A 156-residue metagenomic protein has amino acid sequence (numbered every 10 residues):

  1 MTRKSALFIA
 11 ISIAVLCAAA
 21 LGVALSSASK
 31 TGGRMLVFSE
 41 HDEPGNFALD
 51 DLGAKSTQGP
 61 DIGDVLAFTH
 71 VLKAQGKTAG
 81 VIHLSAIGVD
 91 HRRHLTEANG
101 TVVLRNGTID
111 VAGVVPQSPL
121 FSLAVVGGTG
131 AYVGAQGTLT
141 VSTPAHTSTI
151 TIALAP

Functional and structural regions predicted by a protein language model:
T2-P156: Targeting-peptide/extracellular-domain and disordered-appendage signature
